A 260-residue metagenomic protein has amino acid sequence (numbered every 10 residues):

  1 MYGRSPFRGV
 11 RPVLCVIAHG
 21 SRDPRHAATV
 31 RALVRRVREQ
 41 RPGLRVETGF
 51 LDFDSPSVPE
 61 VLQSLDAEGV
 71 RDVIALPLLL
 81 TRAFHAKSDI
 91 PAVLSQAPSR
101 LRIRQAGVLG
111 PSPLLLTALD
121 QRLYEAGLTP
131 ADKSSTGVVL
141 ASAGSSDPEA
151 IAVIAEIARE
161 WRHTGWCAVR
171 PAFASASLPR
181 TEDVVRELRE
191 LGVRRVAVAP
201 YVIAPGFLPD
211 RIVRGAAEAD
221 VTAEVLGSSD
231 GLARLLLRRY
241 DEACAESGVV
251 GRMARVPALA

Functional and structural regions predicted by a protein language model:
M1-A260: Active-site-proximal alpha-helix that buttresses catalytic centers in soluble enzyme cores
